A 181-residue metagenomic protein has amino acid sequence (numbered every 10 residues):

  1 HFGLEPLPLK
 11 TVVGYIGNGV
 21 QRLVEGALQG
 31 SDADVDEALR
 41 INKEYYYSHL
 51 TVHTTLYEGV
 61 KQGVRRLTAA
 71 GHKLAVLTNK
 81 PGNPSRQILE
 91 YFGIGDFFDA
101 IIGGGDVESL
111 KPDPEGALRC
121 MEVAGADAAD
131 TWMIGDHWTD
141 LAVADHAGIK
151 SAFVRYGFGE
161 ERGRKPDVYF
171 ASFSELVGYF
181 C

Functional and structural regions predicted by a protein language model:
H1, G26-A27, H49, Y91 (+1 more regions): Alpha-helical structural context
H1-G14, L28: Active-site neighborhood of HAD-like aspartate-dependent phosphohydrolases
G3, G71-K73, G148: Glycine-centered short loops/turns at secondary-structure junctions
L9, V13, D32-L39, Y57 (+3 more regions): Short, structured helix-loop boundary elements
L9-K10, T68, G82, R86-C181: Asp-based, Mg2+/Mn2+-dependent phosphohydrolase catalytic module
I16-S48, E58, R66: A metal-dependent, Asp-based hydrolase signature
S48-V76, G82-Q87, K111-P114: Short, acidic loop-to-helix structural element flanking the phosphoryl-transfer center in phosphate-processing enzymes
